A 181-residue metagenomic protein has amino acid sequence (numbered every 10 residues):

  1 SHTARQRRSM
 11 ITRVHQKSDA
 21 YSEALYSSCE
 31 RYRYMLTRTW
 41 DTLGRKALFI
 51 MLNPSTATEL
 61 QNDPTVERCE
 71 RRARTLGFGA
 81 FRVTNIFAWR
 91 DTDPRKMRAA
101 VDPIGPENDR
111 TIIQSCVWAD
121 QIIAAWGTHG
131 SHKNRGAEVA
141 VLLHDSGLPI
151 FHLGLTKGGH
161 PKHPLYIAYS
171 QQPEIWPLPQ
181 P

Functional and structural regions predicted by a protein language model:
H2-D63: Active-site and ligand/interface coordination hotspots across diverse enzymes and nucleic-acid-associated assemblies
Y32, T65-V66, N108-D109: Amphipathic coiled-coil/heptad-repeat helices and related helical stalk/stem segments that mediate oligomerization
P54-E59, R95-V101: Surface-exposed cleft-lining segments at the edges of enzyme active sites
Q61-T65, N134-G136: Residues at alpha-helix caps and immediate loop-helix transition turns in enzyme cores, especially N- and C-cap
V66-R74: Short catalytic helix/loop segments, enriched in acidic residues and glycine and frequently bearing histidine
G79-R95: Short connector loops at secondary-structure junctions
M97-P181: Glycine/proline-rich loop-helix segments at beta-alpha junctions forming the active-site rim of enzyme cores
